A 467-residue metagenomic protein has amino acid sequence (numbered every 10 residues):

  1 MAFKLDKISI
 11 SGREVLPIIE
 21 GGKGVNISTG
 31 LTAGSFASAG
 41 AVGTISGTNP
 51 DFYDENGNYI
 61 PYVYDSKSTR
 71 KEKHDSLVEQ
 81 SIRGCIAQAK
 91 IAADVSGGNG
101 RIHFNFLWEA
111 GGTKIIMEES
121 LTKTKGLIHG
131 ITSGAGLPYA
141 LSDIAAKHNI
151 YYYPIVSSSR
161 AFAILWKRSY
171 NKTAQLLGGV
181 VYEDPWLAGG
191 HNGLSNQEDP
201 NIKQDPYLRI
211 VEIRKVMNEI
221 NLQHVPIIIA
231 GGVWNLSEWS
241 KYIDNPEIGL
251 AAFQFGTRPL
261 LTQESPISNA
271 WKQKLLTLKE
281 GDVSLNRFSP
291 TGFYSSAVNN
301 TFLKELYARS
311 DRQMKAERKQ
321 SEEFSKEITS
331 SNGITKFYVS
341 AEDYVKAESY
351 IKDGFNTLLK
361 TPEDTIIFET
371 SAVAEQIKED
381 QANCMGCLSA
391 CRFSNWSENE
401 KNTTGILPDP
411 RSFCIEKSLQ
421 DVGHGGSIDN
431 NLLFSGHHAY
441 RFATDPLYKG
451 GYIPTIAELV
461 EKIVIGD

Functional and structural regions predicted by a protein language model:
M1-Q223, R411, I415-D467: Active-site entrance/lid segments in N-terminal catalytic domains of soluble metabolic enzymes
I19, L187-P206, V216-H224, L236-D467: Conserved active-site-proximal phosphate/metal-binding subdomains
S28-L31, N235-W239: Short glycine/serine/threonine-rich phosphate/pyrophosphate-binding segments that cradle anionic phosphate groups
Y64, Q175-V180, I227, G249-Q254 (+1 more regions): Glycine-rich, flexible loop segments associated with nucleotide phosphate handling
I228-N235: A short glycine-centered flexible hinge/capping loop motif at secondary-structure junctions
